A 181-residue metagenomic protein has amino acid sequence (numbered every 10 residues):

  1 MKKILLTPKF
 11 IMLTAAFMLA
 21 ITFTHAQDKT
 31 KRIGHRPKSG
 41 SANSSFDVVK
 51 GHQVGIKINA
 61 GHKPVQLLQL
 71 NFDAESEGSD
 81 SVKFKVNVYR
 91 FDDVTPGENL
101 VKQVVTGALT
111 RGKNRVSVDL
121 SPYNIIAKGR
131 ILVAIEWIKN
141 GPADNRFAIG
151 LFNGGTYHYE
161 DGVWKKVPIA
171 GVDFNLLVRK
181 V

Functional and structural regions predicted by a protein language model:
M1-K29: Bacterial Sec-dependent N-terminal signal peptides
K3, Y123-I125, P168: A general structural signal for short secondary-structure junctions and capping/turn motifs
Q27-D92, R130, E136-V181: Beta-sheet-rich sandwich/jelly-roll-like modules and their strand-loop junctions
K57-G61, D73, T106-A108, S117-S121: Generic structural detector for well-ordered beta-strands
F91-L100: Acidic Ser/Thr/Pro-rich low-complexity disordered segments that often serve as glycosylated linkers/stalks around
N99-L109: Solvent-exposed serine/threonine-rich low-complexity stretches and specific carbohydrate-binding patches
R115-R130, I138-N140: Short, surface-exposed tryptophan/glycine-enriched loops that mediate extracellular molecular recognition
